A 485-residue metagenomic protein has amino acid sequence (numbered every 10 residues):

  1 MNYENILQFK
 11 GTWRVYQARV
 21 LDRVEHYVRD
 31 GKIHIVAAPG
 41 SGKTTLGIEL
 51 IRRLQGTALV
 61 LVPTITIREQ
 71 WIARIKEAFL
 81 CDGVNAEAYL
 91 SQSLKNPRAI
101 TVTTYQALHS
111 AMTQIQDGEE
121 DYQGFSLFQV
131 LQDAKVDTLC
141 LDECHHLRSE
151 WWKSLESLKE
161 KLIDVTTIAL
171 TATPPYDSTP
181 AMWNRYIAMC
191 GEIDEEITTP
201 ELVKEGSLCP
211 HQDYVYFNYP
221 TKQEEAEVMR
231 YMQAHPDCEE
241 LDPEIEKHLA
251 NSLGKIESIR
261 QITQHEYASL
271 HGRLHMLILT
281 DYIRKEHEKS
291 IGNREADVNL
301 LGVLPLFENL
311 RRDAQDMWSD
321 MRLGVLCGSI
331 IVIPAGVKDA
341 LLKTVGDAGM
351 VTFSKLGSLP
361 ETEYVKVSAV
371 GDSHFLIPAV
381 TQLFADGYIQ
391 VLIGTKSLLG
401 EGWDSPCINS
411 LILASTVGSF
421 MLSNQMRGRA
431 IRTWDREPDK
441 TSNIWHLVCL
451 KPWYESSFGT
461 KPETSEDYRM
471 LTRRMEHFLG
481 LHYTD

Functional and structural regions predicted by a protein language model:
M1-V36: Conserved pre-motif I regulatory segment
R29-L50: Walker A/P-loop
A38-S41, T45, E69, V84-T101 (+2 more regions): Conserved C-terminal RecA-like helicase domain
T44-E49, R53-E77, Q106, W151 (+2 more regions): Conserved Walker A/P-loop ATP-binding site and its immediately adjacent core in helicase/helicase-like ATPase domains
T66-S93, I187-C190: Conserved helix-turn-beta segment of the N-terminal RecA-like "Helicase ATP-binding" lobe in SF1/SF2 helicases
Y105-L108, T113-A169: SF2 helicase catalytic motif II
H109, A314-W318, G324-Y483: Conserved RecA-like P-loop NTPase helicase motor core
H146-H211: Post-DEXD/H (motif II) to motif III coupling segment of the RecA-like Helicase ATP-binding lobe
